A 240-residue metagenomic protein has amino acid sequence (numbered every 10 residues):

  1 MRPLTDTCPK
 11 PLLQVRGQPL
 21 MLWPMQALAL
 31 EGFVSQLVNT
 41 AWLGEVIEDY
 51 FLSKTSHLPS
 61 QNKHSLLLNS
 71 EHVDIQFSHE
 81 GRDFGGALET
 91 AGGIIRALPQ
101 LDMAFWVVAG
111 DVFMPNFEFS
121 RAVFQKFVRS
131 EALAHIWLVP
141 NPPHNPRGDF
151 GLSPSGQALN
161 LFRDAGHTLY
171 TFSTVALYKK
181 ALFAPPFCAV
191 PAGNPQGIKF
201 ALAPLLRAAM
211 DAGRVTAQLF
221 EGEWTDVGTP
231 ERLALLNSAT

Functional and structural regions predicted by a protein language model:
M1-L4: A phosphate-binding catalytic loop at a beta-strand-loop-alpha-helix junction that coordinates phosphoryl groups
P11, D74-Q76, L133, Q157 (+1 more regions): Conserved beta-strand segments of alpha/beta enzyme cores
Q14, Q18-V108, F119, P185 (+1 more regions): Conserved N-terminal catalytic core of the sugar/cofactor nucleotidyltransferase
A41, S78-E80, W137, L161 (+1 more regions): Conserved beta-strand termini and adjacent loop/short-helix elements that scaffold enzyme active sites in alpha/beta
F105-W106, F113, F117-R129, N141-H144 (+1 more regions): Catalytic-core segments of class I nucleotidyltransferases/pyrophosphorylases that form NMP-activated intermediates
A134-D149: Short beta-strand-to-loop element that shapes/binds the nucleotide-sugar donor at the catalytic cleft/hinge
G151-Q157: Short acidic-glycine loop/turn motifs at beta-strand connectors
